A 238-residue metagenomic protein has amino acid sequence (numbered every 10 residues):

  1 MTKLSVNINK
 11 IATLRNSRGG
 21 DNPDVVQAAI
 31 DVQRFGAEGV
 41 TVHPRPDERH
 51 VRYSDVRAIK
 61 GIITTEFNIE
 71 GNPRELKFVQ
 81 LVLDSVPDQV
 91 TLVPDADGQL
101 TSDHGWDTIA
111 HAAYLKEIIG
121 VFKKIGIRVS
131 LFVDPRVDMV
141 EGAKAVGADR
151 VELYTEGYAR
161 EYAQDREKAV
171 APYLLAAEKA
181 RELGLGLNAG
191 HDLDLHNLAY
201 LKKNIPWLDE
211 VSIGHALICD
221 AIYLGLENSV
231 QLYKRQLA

Functional and structural regions predicted by a protein language model:
M1-L4, G61-E70, I118-L131, A180-A189: Short beta-strand/loop segments at the ligand-binding rim of alpha/beta enzyme cores
M1-N68, P73-R74, L83-P87, A145 (+1 more regions): Conserved N-terminal beta1-alpha1 strand-loop-helix module at the mouth
G36-E38, I62-T64, D84-V90, K124 (+2 more regions): Glycine-enriched alpha-helix->loop->beta-strand junction motifs that scaffold or abut catalytic
H43, T91-Q99, R150-Y162, W207-L226: Glycine-rich phosphate-binding active-site loops on the catalytic face of alpha/beta enzymes
P44-G120, M139, L153-E156, Y173-A177: N-terminal active-site wall of soluble small-molecule enzyme domains
K60, H104, D165-R166, D220-A238: C-terminal helical cap(s) of enzyme catalytic domains, especially alpha/beta-barrels
R74-S85, R136-V146, A189, L193-L208: Catalytic cores of alpha/beta
R128-A180: Histidine/lysine/aspartate-rich catalytic loop segments that bind and position anionic ligands
